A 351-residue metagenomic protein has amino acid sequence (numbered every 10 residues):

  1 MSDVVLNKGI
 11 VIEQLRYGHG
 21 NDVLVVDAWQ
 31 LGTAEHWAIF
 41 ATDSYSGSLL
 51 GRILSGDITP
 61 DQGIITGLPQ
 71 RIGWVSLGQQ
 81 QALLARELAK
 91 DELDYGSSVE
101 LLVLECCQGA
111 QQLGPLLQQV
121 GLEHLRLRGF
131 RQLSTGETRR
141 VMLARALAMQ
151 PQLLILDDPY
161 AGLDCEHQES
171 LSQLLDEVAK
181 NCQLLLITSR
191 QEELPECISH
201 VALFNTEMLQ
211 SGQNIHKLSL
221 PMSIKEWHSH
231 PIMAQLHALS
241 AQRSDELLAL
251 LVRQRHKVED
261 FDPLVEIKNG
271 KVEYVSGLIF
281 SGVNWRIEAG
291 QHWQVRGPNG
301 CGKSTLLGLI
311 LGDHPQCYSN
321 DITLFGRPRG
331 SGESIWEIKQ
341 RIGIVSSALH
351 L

Functional and structural regions predicted by a protein language model:
S2-L6, Q14, L83-G114, G212-E266: Pre-NBD coupling/linker segments of ABC/ABC-like ATPases
F40-Q108, L307-L351: ABC ATPase nucleotide-binding domain signature region
Q111-L125: Conserved ABC ATPase "signature" region
G129, D158-P159: Walker B catalytic motif
G129-L133, E137: Conserved ABC ATPase signature
L143: Hydrophobic anchor residue at the start of the ABC signature
D157, L163-D164, N299: ABC-family nucleotide-binding domains
